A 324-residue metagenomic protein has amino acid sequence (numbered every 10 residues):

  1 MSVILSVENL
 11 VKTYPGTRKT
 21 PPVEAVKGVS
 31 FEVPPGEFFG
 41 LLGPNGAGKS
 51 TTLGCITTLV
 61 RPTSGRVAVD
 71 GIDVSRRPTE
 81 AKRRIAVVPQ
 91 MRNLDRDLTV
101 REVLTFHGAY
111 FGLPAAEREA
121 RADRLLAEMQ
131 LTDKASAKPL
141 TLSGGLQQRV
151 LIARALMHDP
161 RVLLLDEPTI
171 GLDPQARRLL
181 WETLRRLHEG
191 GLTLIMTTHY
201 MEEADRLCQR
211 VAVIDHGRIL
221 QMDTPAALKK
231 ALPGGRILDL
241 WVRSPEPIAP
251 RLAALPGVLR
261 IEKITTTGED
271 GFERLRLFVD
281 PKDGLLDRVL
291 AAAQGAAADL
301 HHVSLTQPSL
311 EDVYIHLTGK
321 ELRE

Functional and structural regions predicted by a protein language model:
G65-R76, E80-A81: Conserved ABC transporter NBD signature motif
T105, A109, A116-K134: Conserved ABC ATPase "signature" region
K138-L142: Conserved ABC ATPase signature
D159: Conserved catalytic motifs of ABC-family nucleotide-binding domains
L163-D166: Catalytic Walker B motif of ABC-type/P-loop ATPase nucleotide-binding domains
E182-D280: ABC transporter nucleotide-binding domain
